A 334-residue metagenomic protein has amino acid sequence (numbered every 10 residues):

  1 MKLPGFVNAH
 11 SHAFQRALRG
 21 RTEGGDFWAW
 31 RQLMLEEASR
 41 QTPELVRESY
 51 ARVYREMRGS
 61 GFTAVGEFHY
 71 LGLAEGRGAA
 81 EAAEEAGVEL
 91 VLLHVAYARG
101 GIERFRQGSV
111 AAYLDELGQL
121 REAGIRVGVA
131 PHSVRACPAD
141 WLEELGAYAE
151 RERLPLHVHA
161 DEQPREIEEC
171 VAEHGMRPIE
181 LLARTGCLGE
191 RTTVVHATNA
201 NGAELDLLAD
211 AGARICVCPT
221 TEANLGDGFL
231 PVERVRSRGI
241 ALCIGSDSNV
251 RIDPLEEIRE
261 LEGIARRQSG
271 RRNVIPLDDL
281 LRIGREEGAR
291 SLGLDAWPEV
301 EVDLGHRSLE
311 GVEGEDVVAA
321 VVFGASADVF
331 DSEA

Functional and structural regions predicted by a protein language model:
P4-R16, P155-P164: Histidine-centered catalytic micro-motifs
A17-S49, Y97-A111, Q163-G189, A211-R214 (+1 more regions): Active-site gating loops and adjacent loop-to-helix segments of metal-dependent hydrolytic enzymes
R19-E89, A112-A123: Alpha-helical scaffold segments that flank or form the walls of functional sites
A74-A197: Metal-coordinating catalytic core of metallo-dependent amide/deamination hydrolases
G87-E89, Y148-P155, C187-E190, L207-C216 (+2 more regions): Glycine-enriched alpha-helix->loop->beta-strand junction motifs that scaffold or abut catalytic
L156-Q163, G226-G228, E233-E257, L294-D303: Short acidic/histidine-rich active-site segments
P164-M176, E204-A209, G226-V235, V250-S269 (+1 more regions): Histidine/acidic-residue-rich catalytic or RNA/ligand-binding cores of hydrolases and nuclease-related proteins
P298-A334: C-terminal cap of metal-dependent C-N hydrolases
